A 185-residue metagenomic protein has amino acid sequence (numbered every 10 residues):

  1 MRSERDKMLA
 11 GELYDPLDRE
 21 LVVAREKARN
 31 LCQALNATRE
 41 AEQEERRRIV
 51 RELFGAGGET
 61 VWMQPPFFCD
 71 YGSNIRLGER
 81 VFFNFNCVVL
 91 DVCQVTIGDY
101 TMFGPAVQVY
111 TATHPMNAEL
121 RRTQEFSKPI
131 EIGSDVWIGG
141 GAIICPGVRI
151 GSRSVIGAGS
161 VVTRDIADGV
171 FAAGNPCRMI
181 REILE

Functional and structural regions predicted by a protein language model:
M1-T60, C177-R181, E185: Terminal amphipathic alpha-helical/low-complexity segments used for targeting or macromolecular assembly
R5-D6, L53, D99, R122 (+2 more regions): Short secondary-structure boundary/capping segments
E40, F67-L77, F82-I150, V170 (+1 more regions): Flexible, glycine/small-residue-enriched loop-and-beta-strand segment within the central core of proteins
R153-V162: C-terminal/domain-terminus segments
